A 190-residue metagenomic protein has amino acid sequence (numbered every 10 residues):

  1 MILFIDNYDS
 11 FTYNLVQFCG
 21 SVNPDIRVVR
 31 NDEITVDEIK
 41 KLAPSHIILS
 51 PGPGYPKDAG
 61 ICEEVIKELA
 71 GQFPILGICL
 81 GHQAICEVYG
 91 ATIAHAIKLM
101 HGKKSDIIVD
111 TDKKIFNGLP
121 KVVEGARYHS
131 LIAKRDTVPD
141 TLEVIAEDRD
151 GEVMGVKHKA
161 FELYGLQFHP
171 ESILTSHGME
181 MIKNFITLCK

Functional and structural regions predicted by a protein language model:
M1, P74-L76, T92, E143 (+1 more regions): Proline-centered loop/turn at the N-terminus of a beta-strand
M1-G71, L80, S176-K190: N-terminal beta1-alpha1 cap of cysteine-dependent amidohydrolase-like domains
F4, A126-R127, Q167: Short beta-strand segments
R27-E33, D106-V109, Y128, A146-R149: Short gly/ser/thr-rich secondary-structure transition/capping motifs
P44-G118, E124, I182-N184: Cysteine-nucleophile active-site neighborhood
C79, H129, H169: Histidine-centered divalent metal-coordination motifs
K113-A160: Catalytic beta-strand/loop cores that center a nucleophilic Ser/Cys/Thr and support acyl-enzyme chemistry
E143-E147, G151-K157, E162-K190: C-terminal and late-domain segments of enzyme folds
